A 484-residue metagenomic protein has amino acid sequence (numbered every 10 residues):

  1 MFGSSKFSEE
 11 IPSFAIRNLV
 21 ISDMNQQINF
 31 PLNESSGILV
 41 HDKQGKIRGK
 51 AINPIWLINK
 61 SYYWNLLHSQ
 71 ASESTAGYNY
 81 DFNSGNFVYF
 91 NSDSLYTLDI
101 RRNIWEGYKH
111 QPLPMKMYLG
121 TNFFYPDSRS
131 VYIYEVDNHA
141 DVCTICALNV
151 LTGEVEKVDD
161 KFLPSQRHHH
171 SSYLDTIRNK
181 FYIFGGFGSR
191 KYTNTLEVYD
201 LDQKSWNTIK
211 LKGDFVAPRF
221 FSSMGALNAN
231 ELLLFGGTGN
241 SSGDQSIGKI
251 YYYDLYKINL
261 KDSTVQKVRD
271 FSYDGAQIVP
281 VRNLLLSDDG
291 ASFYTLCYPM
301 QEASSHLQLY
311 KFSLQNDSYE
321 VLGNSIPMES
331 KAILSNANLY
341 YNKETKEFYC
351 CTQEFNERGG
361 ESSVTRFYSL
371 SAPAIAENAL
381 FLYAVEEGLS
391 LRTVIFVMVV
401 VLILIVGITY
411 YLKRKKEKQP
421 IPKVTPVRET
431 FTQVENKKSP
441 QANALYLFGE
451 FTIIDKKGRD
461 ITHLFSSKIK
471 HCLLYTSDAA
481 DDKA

Functional and structural regions predicted by a protein language model:
F2-N18: Extracellular glycan-interaction patches encoded by glycine-rich segments
S13, I21-H68: Extracytoplasmic low-complexity segments
H68-V88, M115-I133, D159-F184, S189 (+7 more regions): Conserved short beta-strand element of beta-propeller blades
I145-N149, N194-Q203, G248-D262, L307-N316 (+1 more regions): Beta-propeller blade signature
G186-F187, G236-I250, Y298-A303, F355-S362: Short, conserved, GDST-rich strand-edge loop motifs in beta-rich repeat architectures
S335-G388: Blade-level signature of beta-propeller repeat domains, shared across WD40, Kelch, NHL, RCC1 and BNR/Asp-box propellers
V400-S466: Short boundary/linker motifs that mark transitions into or out of structured domains
Y475-D482: Conserved small/polar residues in nucleotide/adenosyl-binding loops
